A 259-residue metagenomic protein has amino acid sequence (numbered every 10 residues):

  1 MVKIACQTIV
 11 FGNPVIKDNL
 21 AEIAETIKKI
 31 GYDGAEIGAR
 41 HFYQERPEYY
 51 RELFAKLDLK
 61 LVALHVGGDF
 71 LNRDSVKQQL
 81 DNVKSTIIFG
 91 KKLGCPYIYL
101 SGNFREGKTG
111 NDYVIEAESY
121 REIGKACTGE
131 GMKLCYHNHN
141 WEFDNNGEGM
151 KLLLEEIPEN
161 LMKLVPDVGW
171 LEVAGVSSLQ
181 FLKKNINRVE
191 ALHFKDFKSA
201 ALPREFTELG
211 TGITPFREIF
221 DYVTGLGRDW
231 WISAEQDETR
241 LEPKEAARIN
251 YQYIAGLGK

Functional and structural regions predicted by a protein language model:
M1-D33, G94, G147-K163, E172-K259: Histidine-acidic metal/acid-base catalytic patches
M1-L93, T128, K163, Y251-K259: N-terminal pre-domain/capping segments
G12-K17, I37-Y49, D69-Q79, R105-V114 (+5 more regions): Acidic-and-aromatic substrate-binding clefts and catalytic sites of carbohydrate-active enzymes
E36, A63-H65, Y99, C135 (+3 more regions): Conserved beta-strand positions in the central sheet of alpha/beta enzyme cores
Y49-K56, S119-G129, E218-Y222: Catalytic-core regions built around general acid/base machinery
K60, K133, D229: Conserved H-loop
L61-A63, P96-G102, K198: Short, basic/glycine-rich phosphate-binding loops at helix/coil junctions that contact nucleotide phosphates
N72-L164, K244-E245: Active-site acidic/histidine proton-transfer and metal-coordination neighborhood in alpha/beta enzyme cores
